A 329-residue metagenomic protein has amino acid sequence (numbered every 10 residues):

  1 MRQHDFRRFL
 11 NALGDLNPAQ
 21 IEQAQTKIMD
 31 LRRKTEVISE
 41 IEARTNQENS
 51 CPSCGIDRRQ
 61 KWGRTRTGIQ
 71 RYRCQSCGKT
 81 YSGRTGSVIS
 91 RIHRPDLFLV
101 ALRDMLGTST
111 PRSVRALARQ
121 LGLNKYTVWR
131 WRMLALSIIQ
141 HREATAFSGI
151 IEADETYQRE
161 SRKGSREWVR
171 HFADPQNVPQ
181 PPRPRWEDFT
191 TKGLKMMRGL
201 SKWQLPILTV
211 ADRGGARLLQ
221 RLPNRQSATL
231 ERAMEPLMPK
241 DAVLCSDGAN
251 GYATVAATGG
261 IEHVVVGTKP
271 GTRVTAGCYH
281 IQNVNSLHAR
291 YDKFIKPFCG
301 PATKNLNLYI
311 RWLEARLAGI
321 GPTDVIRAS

Functional and structural regions predicted by a protein language model:
M1-S329: Residue-level recognition of single "structural anchor" positions that define or cap local secondary structure
